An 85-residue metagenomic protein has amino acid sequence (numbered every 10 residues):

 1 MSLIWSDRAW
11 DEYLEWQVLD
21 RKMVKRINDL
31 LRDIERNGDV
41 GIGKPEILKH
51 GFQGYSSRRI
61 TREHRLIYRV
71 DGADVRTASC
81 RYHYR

Functional and structural regions predicted by a protein language model:
S2, R8-K25, D29, I42 (+3 more regions): Enriched for short, Lys/Arg-rich terminal
N37, I47-H50: Short glycine- and Lys/Arg-enriched binding-loop motifs that mark or flank ligand-binding interfaces
